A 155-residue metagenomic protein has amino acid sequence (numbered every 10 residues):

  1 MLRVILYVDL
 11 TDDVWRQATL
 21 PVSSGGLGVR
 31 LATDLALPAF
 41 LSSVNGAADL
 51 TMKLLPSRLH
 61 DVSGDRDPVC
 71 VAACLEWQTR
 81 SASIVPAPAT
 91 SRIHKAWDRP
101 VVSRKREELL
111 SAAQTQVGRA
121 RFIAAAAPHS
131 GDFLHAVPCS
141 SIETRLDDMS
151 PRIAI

Functional and structural regions predicted by a protein language model:
M1-I155: Nucleic-acid-interacting cores, centered on viral/eukaryotic replication and modification enzymes
